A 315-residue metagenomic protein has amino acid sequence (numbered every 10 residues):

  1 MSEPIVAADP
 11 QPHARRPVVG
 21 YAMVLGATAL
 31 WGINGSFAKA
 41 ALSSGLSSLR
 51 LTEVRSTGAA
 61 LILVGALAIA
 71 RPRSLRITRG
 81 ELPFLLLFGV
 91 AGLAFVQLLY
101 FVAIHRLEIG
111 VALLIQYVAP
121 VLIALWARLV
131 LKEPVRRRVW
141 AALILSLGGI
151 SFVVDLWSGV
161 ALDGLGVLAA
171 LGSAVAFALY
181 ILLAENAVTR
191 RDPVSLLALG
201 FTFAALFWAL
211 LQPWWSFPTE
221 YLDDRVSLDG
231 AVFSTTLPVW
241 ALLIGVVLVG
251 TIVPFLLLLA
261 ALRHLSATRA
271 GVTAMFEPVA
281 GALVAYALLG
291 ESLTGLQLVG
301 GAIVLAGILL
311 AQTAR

Functional and structural regions predicted by a protein language model:
S2-V54, G159-N186, L206-L210: Glycine-/small-residue-enriched transmembrane alpha-helix faces in small-molecule transporters and effluxers
E3, L63, W126, V135-L156 (+3 more regions): Hydrophobic transmembrane alpha-helices of multi-pass small-molecule transport proteins
V18-A22, L49-A66, L87, A142-L145 (+3 more regions): Hydrophobic alpha-helical transmembrane segments of multi-pass integral membrane proteins, especially transporters
A29-G32, S36, T57, V64 (+10 more regions): Hydrophobic/small/kink-forming positions within alpha-helical transmembrane segments of polytopic membrane proteins
L30, G35, V64-G110, Q116 (+2 more regions): Specific transmembrane alpha-helical segments of multi-pass solute transporters/efflux pumps, especially DMT/EamA
S36-S48, H105, S151-L165, W214-P238 (+3 more regions): Membrane-interface helix termini and inter-helical loops of multi-pass transporters
A41, L51, R55, A103 (+9 more regions): Hydrophobic/aromatic residues within transmembrane alpha-helices of multi-pass small-molecule transporters
V54, Q97, V111-V118, L183-L206 (+2 more regions): Helix-helix packing/entry segments at the starts of transmembrane helices
